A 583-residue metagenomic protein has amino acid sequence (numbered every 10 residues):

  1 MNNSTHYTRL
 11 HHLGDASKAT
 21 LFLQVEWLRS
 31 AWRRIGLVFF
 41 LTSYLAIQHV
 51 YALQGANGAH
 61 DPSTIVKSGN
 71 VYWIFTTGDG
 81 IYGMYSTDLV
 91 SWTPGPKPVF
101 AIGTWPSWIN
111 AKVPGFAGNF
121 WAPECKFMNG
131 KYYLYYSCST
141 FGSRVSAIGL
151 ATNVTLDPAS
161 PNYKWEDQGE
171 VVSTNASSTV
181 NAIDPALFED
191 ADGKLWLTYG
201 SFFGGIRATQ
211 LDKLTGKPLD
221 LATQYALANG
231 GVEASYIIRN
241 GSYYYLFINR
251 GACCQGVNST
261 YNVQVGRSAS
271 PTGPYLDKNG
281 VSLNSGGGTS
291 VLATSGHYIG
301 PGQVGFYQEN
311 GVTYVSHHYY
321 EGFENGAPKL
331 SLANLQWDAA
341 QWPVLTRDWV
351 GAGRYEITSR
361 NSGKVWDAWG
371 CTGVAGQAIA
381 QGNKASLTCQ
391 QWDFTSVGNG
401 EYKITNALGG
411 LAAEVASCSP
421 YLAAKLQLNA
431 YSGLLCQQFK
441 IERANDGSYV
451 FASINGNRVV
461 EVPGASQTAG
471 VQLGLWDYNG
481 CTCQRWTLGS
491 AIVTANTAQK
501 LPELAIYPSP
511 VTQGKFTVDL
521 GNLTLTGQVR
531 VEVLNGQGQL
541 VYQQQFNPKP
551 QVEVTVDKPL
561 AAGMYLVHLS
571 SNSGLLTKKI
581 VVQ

Functional and structural regions predicted by a protein language model:
M1, Y51-R354, Q391-D393, Q438: Carbohydrate-active catalytic/glycan-binding domains of CAZyme proteins, especially the secreted or lumenal ectodomains
H11-D15, A19-F22, E26, Q499-Q583: C-terminal outer-membrane/trafficking sorting elements
I35-Q48: Bacterial N-terminal signal peptides
T76, Y199-S201, S359, G370 (+10 more regions): Non-cytosolic beta-sheet module surface loops
Y85, L187-F188, S268, Q336 (+7 more regions): Hydrophobic beta-strand positions
T87-V90, V154-L156, L214, A269-P271 (+8 more regions): Solvent-exposed strand-loop boundary residues in beta-sheet-rich modules
G351-V493: Lectin-like carbohydrate-binding module/patch detector with strong preference for beta-trefoil
